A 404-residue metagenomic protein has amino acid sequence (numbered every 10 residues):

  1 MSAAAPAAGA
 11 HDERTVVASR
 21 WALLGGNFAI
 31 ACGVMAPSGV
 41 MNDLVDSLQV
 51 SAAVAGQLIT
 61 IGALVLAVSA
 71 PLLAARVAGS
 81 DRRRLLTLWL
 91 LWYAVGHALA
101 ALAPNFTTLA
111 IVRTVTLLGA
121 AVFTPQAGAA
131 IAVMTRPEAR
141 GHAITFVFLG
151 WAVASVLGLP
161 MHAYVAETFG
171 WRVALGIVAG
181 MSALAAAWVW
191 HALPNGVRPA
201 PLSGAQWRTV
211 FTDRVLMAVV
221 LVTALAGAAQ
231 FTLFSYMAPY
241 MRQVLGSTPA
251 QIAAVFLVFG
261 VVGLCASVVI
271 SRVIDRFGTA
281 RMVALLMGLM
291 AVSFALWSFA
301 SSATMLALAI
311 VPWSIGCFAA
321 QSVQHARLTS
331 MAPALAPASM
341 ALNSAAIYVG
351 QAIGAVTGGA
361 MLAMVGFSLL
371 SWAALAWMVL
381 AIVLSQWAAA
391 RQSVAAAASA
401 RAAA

Functional and structural regions predicted by a protein language model:
S19-A52, A70-L73, L233-A238: Extracytoplasmic
Q49, D81, L102-T108, G246 (+1 more regions): Helix-breaking motifs and short loop linkers at transmembrane-helix boundaries and internal kinks in secondary membrane
V68-P104: Conserved MFS/SLC helix-loop-helix module at the cytosolic interface between two early adjacent transmembrane helices
S69-R82, A266-G278, L362: Helix-to-loop junctions at the C-terminal end of transmembrane segments in multipass secondary transporters
W92, G96, T107-V115, T304-P312: Paired small-residue
F106-T108, P137-H191, Y236, Y240: Helix-loop-helix hairpin linking two adjacent transmembrane segments in secondary transporters
V112-G150: Cytoplasmic helix-loop-helix junction between adjacent transmembrane helices in 12-TM secondary transporters
A280-Q324: C-terminal transmembrane helical hairpin of 12-TM major facilitator-type secondary transporters
